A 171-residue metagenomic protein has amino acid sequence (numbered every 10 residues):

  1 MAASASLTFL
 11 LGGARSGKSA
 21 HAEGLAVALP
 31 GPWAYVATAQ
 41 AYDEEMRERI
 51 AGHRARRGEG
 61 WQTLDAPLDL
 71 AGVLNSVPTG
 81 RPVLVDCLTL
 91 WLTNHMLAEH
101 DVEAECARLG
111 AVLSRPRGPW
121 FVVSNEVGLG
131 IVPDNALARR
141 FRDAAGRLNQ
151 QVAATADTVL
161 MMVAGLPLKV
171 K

Functional and structural regions predicted by a protein language model:
S4, T8-S76: Conserved P-loop
F9, P82-L84, F121-V123: Structural motif
A22, H53, L84, N125 (+1 more regions): Residue-level signal for inorganic ion chemistry
L29, E59-G60, G80, P116 (+1 more regions): Structured helix-beta-strand junction loops
W33, V83, T158-M161: Short, well-ordered beta-strand core segments
G52-R54, G80-R81, A138-R140: Short, hinge-like loop/turn segments at secondary-structure boundaries
R56-A104: Helix-adjacent hinge/juxtasegments
L68, L90-K171: Replace "adjacent to P-loop NTPase cores in ATP/GTP-dependent enzymes" with "adjacent to NTP-binding cores
